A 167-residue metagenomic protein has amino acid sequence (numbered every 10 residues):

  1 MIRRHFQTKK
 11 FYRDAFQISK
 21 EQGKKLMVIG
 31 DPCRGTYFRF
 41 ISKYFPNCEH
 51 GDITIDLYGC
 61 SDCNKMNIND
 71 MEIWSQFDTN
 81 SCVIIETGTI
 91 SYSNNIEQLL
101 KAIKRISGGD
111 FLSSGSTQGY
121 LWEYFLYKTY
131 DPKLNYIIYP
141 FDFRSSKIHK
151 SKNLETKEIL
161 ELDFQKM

Functional and structural regions predicted by a protein language model:
M1-E72: Conserved N-terminal segment of class I S-adenosyl-L-methionine
G35-F38, D62, S93-N94, G119-Y124: Short catalytic/ligand-binding loop motif for oxyanion handling, primarily in non-cytosolic enzymes, centered on
I73-I84: A short acidic, Gly/Pro-enriched loop at the edge of an enzyme's catalytic core that lines a small-molecule cofactor
C82-N95: A short SAM/SAH-binding and catalytic strip from SAM-dependent methyltransferases
E97-D110: A short glycine-rich, Lys/Arg-flanked "PGG" loop and its adjoining helix->strand segment in the class I
G108-Y120: Conserved beta-strand signature within the Rossmann-like core of class I S-adenosyl-L-methionine
Y124-K147: Conserved Class I S-adenosyl-L-methionine
S146-M167: Core SAM-dependent methyltransferase catalytic element
